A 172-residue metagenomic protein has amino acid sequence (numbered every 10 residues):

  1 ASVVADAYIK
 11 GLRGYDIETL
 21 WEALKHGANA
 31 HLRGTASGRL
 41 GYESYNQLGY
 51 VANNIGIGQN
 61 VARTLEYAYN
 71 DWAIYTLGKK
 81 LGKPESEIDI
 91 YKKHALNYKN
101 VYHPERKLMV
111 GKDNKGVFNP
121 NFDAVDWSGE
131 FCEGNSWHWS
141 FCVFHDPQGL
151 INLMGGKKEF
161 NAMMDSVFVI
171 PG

Functional and structural regions predicted by a protein language model:
V4-D6, R13: Buried, small/hydrophobic-residue-enriched core segments of structured protein domains
G11-L96, N100-G172: Active-site core of glycosidic bond-cleaving carbohydrate-active enzymes
